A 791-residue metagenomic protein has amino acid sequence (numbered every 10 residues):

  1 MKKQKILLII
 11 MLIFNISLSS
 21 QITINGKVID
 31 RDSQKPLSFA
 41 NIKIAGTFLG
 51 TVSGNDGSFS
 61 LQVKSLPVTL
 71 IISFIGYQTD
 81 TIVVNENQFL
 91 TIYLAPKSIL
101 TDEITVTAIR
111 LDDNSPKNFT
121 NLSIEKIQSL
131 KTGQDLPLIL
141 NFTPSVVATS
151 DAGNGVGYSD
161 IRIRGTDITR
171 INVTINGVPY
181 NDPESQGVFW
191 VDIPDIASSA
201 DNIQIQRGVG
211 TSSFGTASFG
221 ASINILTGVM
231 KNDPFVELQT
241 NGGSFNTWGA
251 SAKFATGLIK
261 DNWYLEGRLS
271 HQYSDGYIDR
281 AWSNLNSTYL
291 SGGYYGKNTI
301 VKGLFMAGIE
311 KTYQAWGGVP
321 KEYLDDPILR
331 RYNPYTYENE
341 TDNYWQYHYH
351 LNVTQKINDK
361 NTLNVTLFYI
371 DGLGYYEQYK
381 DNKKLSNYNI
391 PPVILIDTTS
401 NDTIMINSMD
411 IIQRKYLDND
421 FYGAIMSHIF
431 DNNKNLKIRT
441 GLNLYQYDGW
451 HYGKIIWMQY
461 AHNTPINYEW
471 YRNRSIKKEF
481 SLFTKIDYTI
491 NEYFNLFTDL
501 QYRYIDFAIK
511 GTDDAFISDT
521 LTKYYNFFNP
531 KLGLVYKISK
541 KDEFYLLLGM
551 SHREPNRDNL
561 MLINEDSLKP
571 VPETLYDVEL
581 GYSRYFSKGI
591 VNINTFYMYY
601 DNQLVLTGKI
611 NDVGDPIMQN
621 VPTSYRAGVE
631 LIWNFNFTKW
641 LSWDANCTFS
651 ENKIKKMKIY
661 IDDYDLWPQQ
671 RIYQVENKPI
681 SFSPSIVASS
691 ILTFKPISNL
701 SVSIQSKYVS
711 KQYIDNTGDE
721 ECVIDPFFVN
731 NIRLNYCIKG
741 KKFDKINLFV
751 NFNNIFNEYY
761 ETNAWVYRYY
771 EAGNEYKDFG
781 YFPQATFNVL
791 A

Functional and structural regions predicted by a protein language model:
I29, S33, N41-A45, S73-Y77 (+2 more regions): Short, acidic, small-residue-rich periplasmic hinge/interaction motif at the N-terminus of Gram-negative outer-membrane
F59-Q62, R162, P179-R207, L226-T227 (+1 more regions): Short acidic/polar hinge/loop motifs at secondary-structure boundaries that mediate gating or recognition
I92-Y93, P194-E237: A beta-strand signature from Gram-negative outer-membrane beta-barrel systems, especially the internal plug domain
P137-P179, D201: Extracytoplasmic beta-strand/coil segments of soluble accessory domains associated with Gram-negative outer-membrane
G242-Y273, I278-A315, T341-D359, N433 (+3 more regions): Transmembrane beta-barrel wall of Gram-negative outer-membrane proteins
T362-F368, K537, E543-G549, V571-A627 (+3 more regions): Membrane-embedded beta-barrel scaffold of Gram-negative outer-membrane proteins
Y597-Y599, Q619-N716: Gram-negative outer-membrane beta-barrel transporters
W643, Y708-Y713, Y736-A791: C-terminal beta-signal and adjacent terminal beta-strands/loops of Gram-negative outer-membrane beta-barrel proteins
